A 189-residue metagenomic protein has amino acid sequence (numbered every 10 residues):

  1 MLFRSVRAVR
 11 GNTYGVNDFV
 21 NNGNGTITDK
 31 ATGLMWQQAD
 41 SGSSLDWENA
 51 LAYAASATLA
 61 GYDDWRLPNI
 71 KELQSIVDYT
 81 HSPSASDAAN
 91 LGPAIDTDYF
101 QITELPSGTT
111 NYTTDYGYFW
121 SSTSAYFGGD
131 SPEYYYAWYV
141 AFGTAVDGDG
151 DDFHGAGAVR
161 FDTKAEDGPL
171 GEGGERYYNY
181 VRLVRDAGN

Functional and structural regions predicted by a protein language model:
M1, L51-Y62, I70-D152: An exposed tryptophan-centered "aromatic clamp" motif
M1-W65, G117, Y177-V184: Extracellular adhesion/carbohydrate-recognition regions
M1-Y14, D130-N189: Disulfide-stabilized extracellular recognition modules
T13, T32, S41, D78-S82 (+2 more regions): Disulfide-stabilized cysteine-rich extracellular repeat microdomains
G15-V20, D98-L105, P169: ER-lumen resident redox/N-glycosylation machinery signature
N21, T26, D87, P93-I95 (+3 more regions): Intrinsic disorder/low-complexity signature
N24, A55, G108, P169-G171: Short, flexible coil/linker segments at or flanking structured domains
